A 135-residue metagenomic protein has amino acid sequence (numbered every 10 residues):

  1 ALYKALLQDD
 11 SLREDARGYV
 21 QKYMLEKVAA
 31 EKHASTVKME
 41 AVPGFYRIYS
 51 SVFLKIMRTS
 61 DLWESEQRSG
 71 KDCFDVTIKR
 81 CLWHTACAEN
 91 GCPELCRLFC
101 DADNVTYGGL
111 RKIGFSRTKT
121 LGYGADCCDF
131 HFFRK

Functional and structural regions predicted by a protein language model:
A1-N90: Amphipathic interaction/junction segments at domain boundaries or subunit interfaces
Q8-D10, G108-G114, K135: Secondary-structure boundary elements
V37-E40, F99-C100, H131-F132: Short, intrinsically disordered/low-complexity patches at protein termini and at juxtamembrane boundaries
M57, Y123-G124: A short catalytic or substrate-binding loop motif that flags glycine-/basic-rich loops and adjacent residues that bind
S65-G122: Short, hydrophobic/π-rich interface segment
G124-R134: C-terminal edge-of-domain segments
